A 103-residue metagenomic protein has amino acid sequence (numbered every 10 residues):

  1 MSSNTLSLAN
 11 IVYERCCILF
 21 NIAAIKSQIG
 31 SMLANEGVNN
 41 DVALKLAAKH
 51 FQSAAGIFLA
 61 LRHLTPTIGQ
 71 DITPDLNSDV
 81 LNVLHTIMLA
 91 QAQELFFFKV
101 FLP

Functional and structural regions predicted by a protein language model:
M1-P103: Long, charged/polar, soluble alpha-helical segments
